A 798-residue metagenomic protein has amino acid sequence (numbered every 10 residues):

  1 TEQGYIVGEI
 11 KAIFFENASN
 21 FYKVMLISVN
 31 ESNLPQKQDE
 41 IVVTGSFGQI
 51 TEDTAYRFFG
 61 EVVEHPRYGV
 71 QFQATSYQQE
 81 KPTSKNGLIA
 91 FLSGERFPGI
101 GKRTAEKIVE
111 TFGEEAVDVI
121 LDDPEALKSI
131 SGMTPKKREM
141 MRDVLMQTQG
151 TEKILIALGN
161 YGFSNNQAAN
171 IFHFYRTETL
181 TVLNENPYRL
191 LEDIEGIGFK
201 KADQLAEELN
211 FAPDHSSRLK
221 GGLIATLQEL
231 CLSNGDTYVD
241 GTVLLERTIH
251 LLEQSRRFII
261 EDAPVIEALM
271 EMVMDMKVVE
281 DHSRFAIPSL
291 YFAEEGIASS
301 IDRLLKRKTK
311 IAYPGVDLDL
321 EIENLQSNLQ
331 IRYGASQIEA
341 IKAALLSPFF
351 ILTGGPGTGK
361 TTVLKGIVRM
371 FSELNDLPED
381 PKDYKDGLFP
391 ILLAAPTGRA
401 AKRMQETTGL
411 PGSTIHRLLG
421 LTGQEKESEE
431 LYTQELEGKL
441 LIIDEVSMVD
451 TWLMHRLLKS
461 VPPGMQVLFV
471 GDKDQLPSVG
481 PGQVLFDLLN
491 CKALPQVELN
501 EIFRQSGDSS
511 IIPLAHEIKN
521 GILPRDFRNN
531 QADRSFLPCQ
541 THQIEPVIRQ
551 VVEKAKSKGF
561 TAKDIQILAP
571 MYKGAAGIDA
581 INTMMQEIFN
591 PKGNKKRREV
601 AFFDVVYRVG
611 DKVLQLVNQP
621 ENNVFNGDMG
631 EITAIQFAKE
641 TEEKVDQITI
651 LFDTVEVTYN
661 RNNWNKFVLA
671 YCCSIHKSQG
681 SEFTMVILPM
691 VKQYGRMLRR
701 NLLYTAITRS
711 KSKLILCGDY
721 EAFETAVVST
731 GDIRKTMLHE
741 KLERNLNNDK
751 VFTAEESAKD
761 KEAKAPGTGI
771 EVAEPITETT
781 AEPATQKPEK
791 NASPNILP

Functional and structural regions predicted by a protein language model:
E2-N17, G60, I632-T633: Structural detector for short beta-strands of small beta-barrel domains
F15-S28, K639-T649: Short aromatic-glycine-enriched beta-strand elements
Y22-I27, Q36-V43, T51-F59, P66-S283 (+1 more regions): Accessory alpha-helical DNA-binding modules that contact the DNA backbone or grooves
G159, Q228-S233, V279-E339: Pre-P-loop entry segment of helicase/translocase ATPase cores
T353-Q405, V470, D533-Q540, A555-G574: Conserved RecA-like ASCE P-loop NTPase motor core of nucleic-acid helicases/translocases
T362, G366, M370, L374 (+8 more regions): Conserved helicase motor core of SF1/SF2 NTP-dependent helicases
P378-D380, K473-L614, Q619-N622: Conserved helicase motor core of P-loop NTPases
D628-P798: C-terminal accessory regions
